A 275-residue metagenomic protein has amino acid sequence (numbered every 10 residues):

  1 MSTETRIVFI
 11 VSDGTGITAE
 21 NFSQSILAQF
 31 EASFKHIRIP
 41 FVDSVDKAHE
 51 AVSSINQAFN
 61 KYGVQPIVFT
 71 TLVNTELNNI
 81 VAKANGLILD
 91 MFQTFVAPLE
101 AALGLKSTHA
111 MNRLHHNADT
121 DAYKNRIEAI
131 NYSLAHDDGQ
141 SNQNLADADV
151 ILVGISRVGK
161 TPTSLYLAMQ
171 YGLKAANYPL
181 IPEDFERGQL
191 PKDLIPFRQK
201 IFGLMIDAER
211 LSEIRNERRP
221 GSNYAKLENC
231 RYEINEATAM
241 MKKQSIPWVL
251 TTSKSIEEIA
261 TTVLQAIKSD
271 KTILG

Functional and structural regions predicted by a protein language model:
M1-F22: N-terminal accessory targeting/assembly segments
S12-G14, T70-N74, S253: Structural motif
R38-A58, P66-T71: Metallocofactor- and cofactor-centric catalytic cores in central/energy metabolism, strongly enriched
I88-D138: Hydrophobic alpha-helical segments and helix pairs
L114, R198-Y232: A glycine- and Lys/Arg-enriched "phosphate-lid" helix/loop adjacent to the NTP-binding pocket of small-molecule kinases
N125-K174: Internal active-site segments that recognize and position negatively charged phosphoryl groups and nucleotide moieties
S133-Q140, E217, Y224-I259: Small-molecule kinase domains that catalyze NTP-dependent phosphoryl transfer to phosphate-bearing small molecules
A175-E186: Short beta-strand-centered segment that lines the nucleotide-binding/catalytic pocket of NTP-utilizing
